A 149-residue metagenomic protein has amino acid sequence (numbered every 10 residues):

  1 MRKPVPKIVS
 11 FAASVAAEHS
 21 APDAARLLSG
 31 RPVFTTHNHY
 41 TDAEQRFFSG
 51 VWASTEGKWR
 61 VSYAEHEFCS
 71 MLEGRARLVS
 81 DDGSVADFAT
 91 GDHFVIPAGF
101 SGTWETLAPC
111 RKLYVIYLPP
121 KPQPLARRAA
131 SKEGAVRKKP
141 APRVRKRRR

Functional and structural regions predicted by a protein language model:
M1-R46, A130, P140, R145-R149: A short, N-terminal "cap"/entry segment at the start of jelly-roll beta-barrel domains of the cupin/DSBH fold
Q45-Y63, P97-A98: Conserved short histidine dyad/triad with adjacent acidic residue
S54, Y63-L78: Short, conserved beta-strand element in jelly-roll/cupin
V61, L78, K112-V115: Short hydrophobic/aromatic-rich beta-strand segments that constitute the beta-sheet cores of beta-sandwich/beta-barrel
D82-A98: Short acidic-glycine-tyrosine-enriched beta hairpin
T90, A98-P122: Ligand-binding loop in jelly-roll beta-barrel domains
P120-G134: Short peripheral tails and domain-boundary helices/loops at the edges of structured domains
